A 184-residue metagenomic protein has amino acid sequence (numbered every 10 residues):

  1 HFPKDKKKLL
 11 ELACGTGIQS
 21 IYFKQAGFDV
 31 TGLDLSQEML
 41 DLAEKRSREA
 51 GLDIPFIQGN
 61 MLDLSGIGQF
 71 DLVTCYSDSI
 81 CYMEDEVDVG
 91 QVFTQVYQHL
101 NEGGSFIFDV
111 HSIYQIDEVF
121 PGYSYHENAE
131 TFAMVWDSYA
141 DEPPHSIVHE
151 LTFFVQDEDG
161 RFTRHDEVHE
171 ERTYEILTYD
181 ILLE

Functional and structural regions predicted by a protein language model:
H1-K4, L64: Glycine-rich helix-loop-beta junction characteristic of Rossmann-like nucleotide cofactor-binding loops
P3-K4, E84, N101: Short conserved AdoMet
K6-A13: Conserved class I S-adenosyl-L-methionine
I18-D63: Class I SAM-dependent methyltransferase SAM/SAH-binding core
D63-L72: A short acidic, Gly/Pro-enriched loop at the edge of an enzyme's catalytic core that lines a small-molecule cofactor
D71-V87: A short SAM/SAH-binding and catalytic strip from SAM-dependent methyltransferases
G90-E102: A short glycine-rich, Lys/Arg-flanked "PGG" loop and its adjoining helix->strand segment in the class I
I107-I181: SAM-dependent methyltransferase
